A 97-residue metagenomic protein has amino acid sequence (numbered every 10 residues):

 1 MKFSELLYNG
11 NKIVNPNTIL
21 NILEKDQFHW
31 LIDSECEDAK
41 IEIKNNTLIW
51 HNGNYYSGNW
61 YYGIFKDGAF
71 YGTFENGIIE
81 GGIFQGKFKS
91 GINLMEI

Functional and structural regions predicted by a protein language model:
M1-K2, I97: Short intrinsically disordered terminal tails
F3-N9: A short beta-strand micro-motif
N9-I97: Extended beta-solenoid/beta-helix repeat architectures
